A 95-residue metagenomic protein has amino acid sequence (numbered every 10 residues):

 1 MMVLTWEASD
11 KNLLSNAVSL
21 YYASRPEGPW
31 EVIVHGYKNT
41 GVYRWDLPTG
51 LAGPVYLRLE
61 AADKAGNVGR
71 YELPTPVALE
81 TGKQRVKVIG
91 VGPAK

Functional and structural regions predicted by a protein language model:
M1-K95: Low-complexity, Ser/Thr/Pro-rich intrinsically disordered linker/stalk segments at domain junctions
